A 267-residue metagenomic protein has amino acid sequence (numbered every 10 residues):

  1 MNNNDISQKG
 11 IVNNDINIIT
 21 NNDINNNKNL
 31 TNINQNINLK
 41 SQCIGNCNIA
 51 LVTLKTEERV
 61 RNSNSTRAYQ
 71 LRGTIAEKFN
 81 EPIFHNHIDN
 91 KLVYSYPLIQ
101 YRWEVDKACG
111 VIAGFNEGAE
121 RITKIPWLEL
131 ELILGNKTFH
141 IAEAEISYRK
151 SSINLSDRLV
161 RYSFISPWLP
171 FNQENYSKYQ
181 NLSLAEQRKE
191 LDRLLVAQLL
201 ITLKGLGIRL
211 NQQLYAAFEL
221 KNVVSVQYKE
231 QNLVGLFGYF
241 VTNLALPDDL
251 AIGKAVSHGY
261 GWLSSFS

Functional and structural regions predicted by a protein language model:
M1-S267: RNA-interacting cores
